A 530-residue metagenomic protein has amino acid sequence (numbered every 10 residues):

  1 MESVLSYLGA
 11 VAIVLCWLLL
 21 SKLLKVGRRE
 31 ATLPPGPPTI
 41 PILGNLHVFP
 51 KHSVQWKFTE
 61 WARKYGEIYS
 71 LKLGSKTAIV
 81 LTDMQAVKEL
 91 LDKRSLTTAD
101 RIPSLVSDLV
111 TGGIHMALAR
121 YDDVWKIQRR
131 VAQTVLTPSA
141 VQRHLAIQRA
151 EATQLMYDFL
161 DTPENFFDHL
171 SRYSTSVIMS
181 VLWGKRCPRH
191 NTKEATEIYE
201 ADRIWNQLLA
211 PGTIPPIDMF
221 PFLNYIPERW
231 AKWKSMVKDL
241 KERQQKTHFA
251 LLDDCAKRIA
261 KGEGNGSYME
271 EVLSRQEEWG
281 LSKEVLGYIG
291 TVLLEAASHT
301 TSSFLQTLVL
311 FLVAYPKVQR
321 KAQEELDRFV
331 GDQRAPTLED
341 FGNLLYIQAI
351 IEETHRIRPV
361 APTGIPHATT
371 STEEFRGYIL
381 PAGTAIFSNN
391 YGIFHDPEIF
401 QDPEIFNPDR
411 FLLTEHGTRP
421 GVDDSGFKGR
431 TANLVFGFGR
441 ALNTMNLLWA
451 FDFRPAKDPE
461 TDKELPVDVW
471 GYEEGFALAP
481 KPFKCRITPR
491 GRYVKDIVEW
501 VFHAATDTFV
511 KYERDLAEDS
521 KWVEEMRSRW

Functional and structural regions predicted by a protein language model:
E2-T111, D123, I127, R149-Q154 (+3 more regions): N-terminal membrane-proximal hinge/A-helix region immediately C-terminal to the signal-anchor transmembrane segment
P35-P38, R149, T196-W205, E263-V272 (+7 more regions): Cytochrome P450 I-helix active-site segment
S53-I79, D100-R120, R130-C187, K246-K261 (+5 more regions): Cytochrome P450 catalytic-domain "roof"
R101-L109, R143-L305, K321: Cytochrome P450 heme-thiolate monooxygenase catalytic core
T291, L413-L442, V469-E474: Cytochrome P450 heme-thiolate "Cys pocket" and heme-binding signature region
T300-K317, Q323-E325, R440-F451: Cytochrome P450 catalytic-core helices
P316-V318, R440-L478, P482, T488-V494: Cytochrome P450 heme-binding "Cys pocket" and the immediately downstream C-terminal segment
S388-D424, F502-H503: Conserved cytochrome P450 K-helix/beta-meander segment immediately N-terminal to the heme-binding cysteine loop
